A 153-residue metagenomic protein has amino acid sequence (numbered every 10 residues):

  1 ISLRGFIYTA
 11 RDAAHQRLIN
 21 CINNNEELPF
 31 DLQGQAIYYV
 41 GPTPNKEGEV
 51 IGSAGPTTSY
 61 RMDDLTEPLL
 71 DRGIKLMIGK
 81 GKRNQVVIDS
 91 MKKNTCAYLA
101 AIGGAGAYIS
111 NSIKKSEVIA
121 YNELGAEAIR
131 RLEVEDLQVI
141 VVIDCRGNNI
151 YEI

Functional and structural regions predicted by a protein language model:
I1-A10, C145: Short, charged beta-turn/beta-strand-edge "cap" motif at the junction between a beta-strand and an adjacent loop
S2, I37, I140-V142: Structured core elements
T9-L137: Feature captures the catalytic cores and cofactor-binding loops of soluble hydro-lyases/lyases that act on carboxylate
T66, I140-I153: Active-site/ligand-binding-proximal alpha/beta "capping" segment
